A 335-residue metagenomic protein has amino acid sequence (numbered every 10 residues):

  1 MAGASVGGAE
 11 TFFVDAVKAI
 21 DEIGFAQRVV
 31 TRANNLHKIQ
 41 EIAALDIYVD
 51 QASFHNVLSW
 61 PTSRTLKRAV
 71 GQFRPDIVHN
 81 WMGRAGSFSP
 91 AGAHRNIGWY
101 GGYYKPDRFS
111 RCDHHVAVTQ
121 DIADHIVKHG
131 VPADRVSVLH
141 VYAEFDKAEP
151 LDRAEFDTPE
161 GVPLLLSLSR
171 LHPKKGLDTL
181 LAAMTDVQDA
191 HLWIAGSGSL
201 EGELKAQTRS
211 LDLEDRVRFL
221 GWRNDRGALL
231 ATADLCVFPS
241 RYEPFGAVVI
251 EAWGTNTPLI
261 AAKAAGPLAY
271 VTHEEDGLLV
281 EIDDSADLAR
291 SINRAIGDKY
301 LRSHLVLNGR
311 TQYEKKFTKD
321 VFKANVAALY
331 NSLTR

Functional and structural regions predicted by a protein language model:
M1-G7, T11-W60, S199: N-terminal strand-loop element at the rim of the active site of nucleotide-sugar-dependent glycosyltransferases
G7-K18, P163-D186, S199-K205, A286 (+1 more regions): A conserved mid-protein helix/loop that constitutes part of the nucleotide-sugar donor-binding site
L58-T62, H79-A85, Y100: Short His-centered aromatic/hydrophobic patch
V127, A133-R135, H140-D157: Acidic anion/phosphate-binding donor-loop and adjacent secondary structure in glycosyltransferase catalytic cores
W222, R241: Aromatic "clamp/platform" in nucleotide-sugar-dependent glycosyltransferases that forms part of the donor/acceptor
V249, P258-A261: Short hydrophobic beta-strand element within catalytic cores of glycosyltransferases and related nucleotide-activated
H273-E274, L278-S285, R294-Y300: Conserved acidic donor-binding segment of nucleotide-sugar-dependent glycosyltransferases
R294, L301-K316, F322-A328: A short, well-ordered alpha-helix in the C-terminal region of glycosyltransferases
